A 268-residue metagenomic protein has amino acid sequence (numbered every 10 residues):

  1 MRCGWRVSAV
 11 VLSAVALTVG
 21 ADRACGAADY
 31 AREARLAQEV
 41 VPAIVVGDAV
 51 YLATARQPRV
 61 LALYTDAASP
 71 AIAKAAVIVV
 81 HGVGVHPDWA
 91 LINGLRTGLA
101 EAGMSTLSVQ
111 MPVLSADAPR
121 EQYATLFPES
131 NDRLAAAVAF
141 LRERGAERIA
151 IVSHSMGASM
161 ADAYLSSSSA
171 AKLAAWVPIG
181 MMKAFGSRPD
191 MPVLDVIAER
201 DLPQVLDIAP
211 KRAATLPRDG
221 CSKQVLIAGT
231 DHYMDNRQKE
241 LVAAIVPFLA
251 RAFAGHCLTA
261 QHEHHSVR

Functional and structural regions predicted by a protein language model:
S8-G20: Bacterial N-terminal signal peptides
C25-P70: N-terminal cap/lid segment of alpha/beta-hydrolase-fold proteins
R59, D66-G103, L107: Short, surface-exposed "cap/lid" segments of acyl-processing enzymes
G84, Q110-L126: Cap/lid segment of the alpha/beta-hydrolase catalytic domain
G98-E101, L194-Y233: Active-site-adjacent alpha-helix of alpha/beta-hydrolase-fold enzymes
P119-R144: Alpha/beta-hydrolase active-site loop
F140-M191: Primarily recognizes the serine-hydrolase "nucleophile elbow" in alpha/beta-hydrolase and SGNH/GDSL folds
S222-R268: C-terminal catalytic histidine-bearing segment of alpha/beta-hydrolase fold enzymes
